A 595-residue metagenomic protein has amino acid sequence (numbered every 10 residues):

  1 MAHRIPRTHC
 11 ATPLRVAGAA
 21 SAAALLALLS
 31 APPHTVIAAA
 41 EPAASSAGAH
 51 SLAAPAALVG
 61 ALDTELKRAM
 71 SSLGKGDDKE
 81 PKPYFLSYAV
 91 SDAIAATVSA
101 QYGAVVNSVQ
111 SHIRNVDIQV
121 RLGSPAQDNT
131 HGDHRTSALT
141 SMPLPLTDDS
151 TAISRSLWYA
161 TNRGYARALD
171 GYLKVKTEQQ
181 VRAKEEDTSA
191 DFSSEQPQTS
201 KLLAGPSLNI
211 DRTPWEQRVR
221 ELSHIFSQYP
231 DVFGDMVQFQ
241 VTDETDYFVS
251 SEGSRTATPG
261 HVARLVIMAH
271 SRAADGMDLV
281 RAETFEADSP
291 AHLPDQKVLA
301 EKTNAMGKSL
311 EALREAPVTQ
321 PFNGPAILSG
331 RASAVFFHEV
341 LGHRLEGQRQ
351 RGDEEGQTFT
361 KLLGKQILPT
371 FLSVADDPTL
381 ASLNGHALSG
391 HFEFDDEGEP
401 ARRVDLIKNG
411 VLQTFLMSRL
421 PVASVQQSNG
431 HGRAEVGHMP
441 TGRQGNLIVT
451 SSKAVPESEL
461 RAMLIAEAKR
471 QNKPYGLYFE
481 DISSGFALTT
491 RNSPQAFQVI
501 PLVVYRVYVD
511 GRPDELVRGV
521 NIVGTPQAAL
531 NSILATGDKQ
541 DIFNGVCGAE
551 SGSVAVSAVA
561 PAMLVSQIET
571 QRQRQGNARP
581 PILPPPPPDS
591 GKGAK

Functional and structural regions predicted by a protein language model:
M1-P13: N-terminal secretory signal peptides that target proteins for export/translocation
V16-P33: Bacterial N-terminal signal peptides
L29, I37-F394, E399-R402, K408-V411 (+8 more regions): Active-site bordering "gate/hinge" segments that shape substrate access to catalytic or cofactor-binding pockets
R281-E283, M417, R518-G519: Short clusters of small/polar residues that mark proteolytic maturation junctions
G390, T450-A528, N544-E550: Hydrophobic alpha-helical bundle architecture
V404-D405, R506: His/acidic/aromatic-lined binding-pocket segments of jelly-roll/cupin-type domains and related regulatory beta-sandwich
Q413-E467: C-terminal, non-catalytic macromolecule-binding modules
